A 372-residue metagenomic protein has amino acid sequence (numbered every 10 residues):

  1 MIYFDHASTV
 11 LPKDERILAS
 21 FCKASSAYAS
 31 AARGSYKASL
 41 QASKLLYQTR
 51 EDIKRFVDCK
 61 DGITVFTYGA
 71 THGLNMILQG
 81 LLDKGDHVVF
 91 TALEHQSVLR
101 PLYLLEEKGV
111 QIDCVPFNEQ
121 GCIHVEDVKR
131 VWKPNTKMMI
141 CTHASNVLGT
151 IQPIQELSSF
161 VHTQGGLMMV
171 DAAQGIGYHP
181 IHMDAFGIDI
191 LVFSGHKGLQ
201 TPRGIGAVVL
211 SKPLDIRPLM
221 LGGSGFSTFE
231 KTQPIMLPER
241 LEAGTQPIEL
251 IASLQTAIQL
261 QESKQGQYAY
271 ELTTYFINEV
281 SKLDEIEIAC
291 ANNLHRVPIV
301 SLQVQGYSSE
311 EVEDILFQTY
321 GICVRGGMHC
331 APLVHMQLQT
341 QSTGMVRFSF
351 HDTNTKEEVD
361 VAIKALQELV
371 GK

Functional and structural regions predicted by a protein language model:
M1-K372: Pyridoxal 5′-phosphate
